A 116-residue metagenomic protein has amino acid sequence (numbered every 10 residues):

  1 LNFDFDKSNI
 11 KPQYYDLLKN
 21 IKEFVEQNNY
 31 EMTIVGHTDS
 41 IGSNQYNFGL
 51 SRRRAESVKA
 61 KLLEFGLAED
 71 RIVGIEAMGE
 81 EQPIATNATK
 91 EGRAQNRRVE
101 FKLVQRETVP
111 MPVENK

Functional and structural regions predicted by a protein language model:
L1, D6, N28-Y30, R71 (+1 more regions): Envelope-exposed proteins and targeting segments
L1-E23, D39-Q45: Short, solvent-exposed beta-strand/turn patches at coil↔beta or beta↔helix junctions that act as interaction loops
K7, L18-K19, N28, L50 (+1 more regions): Generic alpha-helical secondary structure signal
I21-E31, V58-F65: Structured segments of extracytoplasmic/periplasmic soluble domains in secreted or envelope-associated proteins
H37-K116: Periplasmic OmpA-like peptidoglycan-binding domain that tethers envelope proteins to the cell wall
